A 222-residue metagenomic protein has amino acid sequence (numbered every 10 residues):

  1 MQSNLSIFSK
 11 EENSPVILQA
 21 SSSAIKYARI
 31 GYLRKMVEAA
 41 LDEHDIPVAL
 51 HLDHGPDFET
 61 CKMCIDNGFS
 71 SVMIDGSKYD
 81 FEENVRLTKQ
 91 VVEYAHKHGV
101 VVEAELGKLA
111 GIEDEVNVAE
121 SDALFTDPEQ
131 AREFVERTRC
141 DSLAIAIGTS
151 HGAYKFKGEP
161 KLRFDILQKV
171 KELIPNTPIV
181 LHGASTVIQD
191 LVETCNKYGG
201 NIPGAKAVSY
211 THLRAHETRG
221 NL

Functional and structural regions predicted by a protein language model:
M1-V16, M36-A39, E43, F58-I74 (+3 more regions): Alpha/beta enzyme core
V16-Q19, V48-L52, V72-I74, V102-A104 (+3 more regions): Hydrophobic faces of well-ordered beta-strands that scaffold small-molecule active sites in alpha/beta enzyme cores
S21-S23, G55, G76-Y79, L106-G107 (+3 more regions): Short, ordered loop/turn segments at secondary-structure junctions
S23, A28-R29: Positively charged, amphipathic and often flexible ligand-engagement surfaces
E59-M63, V187-K197: Catalytic cores of alpha/beta
A146, F156, V180-I188: A structural signal for small-residue-enriched, beta-sheet-centric alpha/beta enzyme cores and oligomeric scaffold folds
G158-I166, E193-K206: Short, electropositive alpha-helical surface patch
T211-T218: Conserved small/polar residues in nucleotide/adenosyl-binding loops
